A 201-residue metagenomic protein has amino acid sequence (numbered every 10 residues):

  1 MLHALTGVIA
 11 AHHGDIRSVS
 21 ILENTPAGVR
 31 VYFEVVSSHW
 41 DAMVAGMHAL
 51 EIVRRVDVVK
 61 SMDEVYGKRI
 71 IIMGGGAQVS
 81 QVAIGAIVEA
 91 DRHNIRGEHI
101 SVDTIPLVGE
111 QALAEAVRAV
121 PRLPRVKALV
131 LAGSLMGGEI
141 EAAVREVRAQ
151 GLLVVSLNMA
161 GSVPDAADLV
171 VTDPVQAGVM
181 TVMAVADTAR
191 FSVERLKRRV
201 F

Functional and structural regions predicted by a protein language model:
M1-M73, E89, T104-V108, E115: A conserved regulatory-domain signal marking ACT and ACT-like small-molecule sensing domains and adjacent regulatory
V56-V59, D63-S192, L196-R199: Conserved mixed alpha/beta catalytic, RNA-binding, or beta-rich assembly cores of soluble enzyme, regulatory
